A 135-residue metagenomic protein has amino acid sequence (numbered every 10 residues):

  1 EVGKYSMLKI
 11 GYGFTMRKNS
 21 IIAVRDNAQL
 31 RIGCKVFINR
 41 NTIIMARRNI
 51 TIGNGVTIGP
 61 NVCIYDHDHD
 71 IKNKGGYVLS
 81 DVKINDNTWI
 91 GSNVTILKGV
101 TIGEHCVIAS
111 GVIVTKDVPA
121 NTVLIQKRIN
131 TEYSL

Functional and structural regions predicted by a protein language model:
E1-Y65, N85-N87, N93-I96, E104 (+2 more regions): Domain-scale signature associated with acetyltransferase and cell-envelope carbohydrate enzymes
H67-H69: Cytochrome P450 core scaffold surrounding the K-helix E-X-X-R motif and the conserved "meander" helix-loop region
I71-G75: Flexible, solvent-exposed loop segments that connect beta-strands
G76-N87: Glycine-rich NAD(P)-binding loop of Rossmann-like domains
V107-A109, I113, N121: A generic "structured core" feature
K116: Short helix N-cap motif at coil->helix boundaries in the Bergerat
